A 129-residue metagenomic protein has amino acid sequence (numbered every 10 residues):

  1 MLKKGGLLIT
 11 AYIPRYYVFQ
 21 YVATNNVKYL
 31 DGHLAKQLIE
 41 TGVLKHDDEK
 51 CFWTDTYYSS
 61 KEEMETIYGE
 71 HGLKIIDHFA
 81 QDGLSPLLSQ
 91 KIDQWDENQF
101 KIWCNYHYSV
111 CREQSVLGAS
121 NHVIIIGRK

Functional and structural regions predicted by a protein language model:
L2-K4: Helix-to-beta-strand junctions that scaffold the AdoMet/dcAdoMet cofactor pocket in Class I SAM-dependent enzymes
L7-E40: Conserved class I S-adenosyl-L-methionine
I9-Y12, K74-A80: A structural signal for short, well-ordered beta-strand segments and their strand-loop junctions that often border
V27, H33-D47, L88-E97: Accessory recognition modules or surfaces
T41, D55, V123: Glycine/small-residue-rich pyrophosphate-binding loop that anchors the diphosphate of NDP-sugar donors
D47-T66: Acceptor-substrate binding/catalytic loop of class I
I76-K129: A C-terminal cap/extension of S-adenosyl-L-methionine-dependent methyltransferases that defines the acceptor-substrate
